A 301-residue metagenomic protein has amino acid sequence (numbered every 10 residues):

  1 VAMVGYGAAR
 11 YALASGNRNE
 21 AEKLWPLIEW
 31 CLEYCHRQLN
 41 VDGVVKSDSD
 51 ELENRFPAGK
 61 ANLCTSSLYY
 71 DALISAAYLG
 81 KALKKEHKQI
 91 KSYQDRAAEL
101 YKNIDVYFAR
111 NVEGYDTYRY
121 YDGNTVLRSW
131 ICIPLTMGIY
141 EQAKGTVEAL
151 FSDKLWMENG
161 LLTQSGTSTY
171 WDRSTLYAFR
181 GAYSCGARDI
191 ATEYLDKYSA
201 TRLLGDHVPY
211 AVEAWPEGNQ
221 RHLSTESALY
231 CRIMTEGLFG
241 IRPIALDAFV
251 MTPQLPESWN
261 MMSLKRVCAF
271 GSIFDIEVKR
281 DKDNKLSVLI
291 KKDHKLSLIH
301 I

Functional and structural regions predicted by a protein language model:
M3-Y6, D71: Residue register of alpha-helical TPR repeats
A12-E22: The substrate-binding groove and active-site-proximal loops of carbohydrate-active enzymes, especially glycoside
E22, P26-E29, E33, K60-K91 (+2 more regions): Active-site core of glycosidic bond-cleaving carbohydrate-active enzymes
D50-N54: A short, charged helix-loop
L246-L289: Surface beta-strand/loop "capping" patches
L289-L296: Secondary-structure transition/turn motif
I299-I301: Conserved small/polar residues in nucleotide/adenosyl-binding loops
